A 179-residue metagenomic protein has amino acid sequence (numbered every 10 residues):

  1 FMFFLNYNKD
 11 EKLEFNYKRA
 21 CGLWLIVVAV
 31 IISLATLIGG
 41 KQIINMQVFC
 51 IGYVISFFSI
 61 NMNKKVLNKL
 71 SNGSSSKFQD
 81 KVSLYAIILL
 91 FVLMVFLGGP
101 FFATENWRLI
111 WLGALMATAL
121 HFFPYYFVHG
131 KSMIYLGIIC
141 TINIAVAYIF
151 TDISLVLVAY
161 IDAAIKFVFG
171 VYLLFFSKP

Functional and structural regions predicted by a protein language model:
F1-E14: Short, Lys/Arg-rich, polar N-terminal cytosolic tail immediately upstream of the first transmembrane signal-anchor
F15-L37: The first (N-terminal) embedded transmembrane alpha-helix
L25-V30, A86-G98, I139-I142, K166: Core segments of transmembrane alpha-helices that mediate helix-helix packing or line hydrophobic substrate/ligand
I31-S83: Selected alpha-helical membrane-embedding segments in polytopic membrane proteins
G52-N61, G113-P124, A163-L174: Alpha-helical transmembrane segments and their membrane-interface exit regions
L70-E105: Helix-adjacent hinge/juxtasegments
V95-I142: Membrane-proximal helix-loop-helix units in multi-pass membrane proteins
I134-P179: Terminal transmembrane helical module of multi-pass membrane proteins
